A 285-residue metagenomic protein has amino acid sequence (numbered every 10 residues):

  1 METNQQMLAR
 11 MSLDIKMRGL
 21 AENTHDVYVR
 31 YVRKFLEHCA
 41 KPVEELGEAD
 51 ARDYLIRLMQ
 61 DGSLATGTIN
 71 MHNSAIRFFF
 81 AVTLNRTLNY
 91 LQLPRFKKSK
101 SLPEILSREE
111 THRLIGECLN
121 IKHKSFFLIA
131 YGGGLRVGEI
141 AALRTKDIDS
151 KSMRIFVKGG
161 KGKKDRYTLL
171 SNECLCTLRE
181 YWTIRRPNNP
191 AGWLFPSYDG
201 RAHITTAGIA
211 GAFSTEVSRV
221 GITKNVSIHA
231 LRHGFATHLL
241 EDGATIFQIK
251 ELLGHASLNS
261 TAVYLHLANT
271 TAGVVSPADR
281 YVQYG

Functional and structural regions predicted by a protein language model:
M1-G285: Conserved catalytic core of the tyrosine transesterase superfamily
